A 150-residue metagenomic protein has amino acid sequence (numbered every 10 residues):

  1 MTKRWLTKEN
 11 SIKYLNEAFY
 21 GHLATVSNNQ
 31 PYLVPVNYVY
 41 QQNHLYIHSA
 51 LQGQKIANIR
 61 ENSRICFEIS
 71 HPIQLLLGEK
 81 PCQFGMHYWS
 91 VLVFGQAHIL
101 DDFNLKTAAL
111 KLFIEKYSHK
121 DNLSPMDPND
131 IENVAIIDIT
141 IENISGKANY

Functional and structural regions predicted by a protein language model:
M1-E17: Extreme N-terminal tail/first-helix region
T2, P72-Y150: Charged, gly/pro-rich active-site loop segments
W5, E17-Y20, H119-N122: Short Pro/Gly-enriched beta-strand edge/turn motifs at strand-loop
E17-L51: Short beta-strand segments
F19-G21, V34, Q41-N43, E61-I65 (+2 more regions): A generic structural signal for short beta-strands and their flanking turns/coil linkers
V39-Q74: A short mixed-secondary-structure module that forms the rim of ligand-binding clefts
